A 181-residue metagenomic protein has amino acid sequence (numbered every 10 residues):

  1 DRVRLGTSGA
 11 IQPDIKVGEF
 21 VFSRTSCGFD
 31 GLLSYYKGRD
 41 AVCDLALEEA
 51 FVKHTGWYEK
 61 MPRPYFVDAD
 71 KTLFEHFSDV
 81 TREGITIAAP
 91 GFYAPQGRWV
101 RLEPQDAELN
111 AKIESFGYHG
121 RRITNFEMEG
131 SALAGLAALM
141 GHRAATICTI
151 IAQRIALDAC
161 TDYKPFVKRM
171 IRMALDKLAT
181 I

Functional and structural regions predicted by a protein language model:
D1-L5, F22, R82-A88, T124-M128 (+1 more regions): General beta-strand structural signal in soluble alpha/beta enzymes
D1-Y65: Metabolite-binding pocket within alpha/beta catalytic cores that recognizes anionic/polar moieties
G9, I87-A94, A132, I151-Q153: Glycine-rich beta-alpha junction loops
D44-Y118: Active-site rim beta-loop-alpha module in soluble metabolic enzymes
M61-A69, I123-L133: Polyanion-binding loop/helix "lid" in catalytic or ligand-binding cores
F116, R122-I123, D162, L178: Non-transmembrane, aqueous-exposed alpha-helical and coiled segments at domain scale
S131-Y163: Zn-dependent metallopeptidase/amidohydrolase metal-coordination segment
R154-I181: His/Asp/Glu-rich mid-to-C-terminal helical/loop segments that flank catalytic regions of hydrolases
